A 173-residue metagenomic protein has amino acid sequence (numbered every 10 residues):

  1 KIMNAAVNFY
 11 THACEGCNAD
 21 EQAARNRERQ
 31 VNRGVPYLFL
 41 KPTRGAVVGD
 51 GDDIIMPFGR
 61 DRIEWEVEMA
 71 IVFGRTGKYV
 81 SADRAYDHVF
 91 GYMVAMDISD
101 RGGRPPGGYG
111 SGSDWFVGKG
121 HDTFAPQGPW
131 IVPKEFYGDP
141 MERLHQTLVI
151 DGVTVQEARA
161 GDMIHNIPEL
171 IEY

Functional and structural regions predicted by a protein language model:
K1-F58, W65: Extended, compositionally biased flexible segments
F9, F39-L40, A70-R75, I171: Short, conserved beta-strand element in jelly-roll/cupin
H12, R101-Y173: Catalytic-pocket segment enriched in acidic/His residues
C14-C17, D50-D53, F58, V80-A85 (+3 more regions): A short secondary-structure junction signal
N26-R29, I54-I63, M69, G77-R84 (+2 more regions): A generic local secondary-structure boundary/capping motif
E68-V72, M93, T147: Residues embedded in well-ordered beta-strands
F73, S81-M96: RNA pseudouridine synthases
